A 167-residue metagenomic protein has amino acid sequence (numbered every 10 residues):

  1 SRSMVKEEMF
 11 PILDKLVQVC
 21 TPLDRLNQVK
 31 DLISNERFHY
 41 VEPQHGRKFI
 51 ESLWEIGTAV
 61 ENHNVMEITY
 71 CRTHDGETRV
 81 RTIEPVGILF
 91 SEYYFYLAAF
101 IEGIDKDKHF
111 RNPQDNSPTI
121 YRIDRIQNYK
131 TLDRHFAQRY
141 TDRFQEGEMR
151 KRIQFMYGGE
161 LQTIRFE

Functional and structural regions predicted by a protein language model:
S1-C71: Bulky hydrophobic/aromatic content
K15, R81, R122-R125: Basic side chains
Q18, Q44-K48, E61, D75-T78 (+2 more regions): A short linear-motif detector with a strong N-terminal bias
C20, V60, F90-E92, Q127-D133: Short, well-ordered alpha-helical segments in soluble proteins
R47-K48, R72-R81, R111, T119: Short, solvent-exposed secondary-structure boundary motifs
I50-S52, T82, E160: Residues that act as N-cap/strand-start positions at coil-to-secondary-structure junctions
G57-D105: Loop-centered beta-sheet repeat module
A98-E167: Surface-exposed, charged, gly/pro-rich loop-and-adjacent secondary-structure segments at domain edges
